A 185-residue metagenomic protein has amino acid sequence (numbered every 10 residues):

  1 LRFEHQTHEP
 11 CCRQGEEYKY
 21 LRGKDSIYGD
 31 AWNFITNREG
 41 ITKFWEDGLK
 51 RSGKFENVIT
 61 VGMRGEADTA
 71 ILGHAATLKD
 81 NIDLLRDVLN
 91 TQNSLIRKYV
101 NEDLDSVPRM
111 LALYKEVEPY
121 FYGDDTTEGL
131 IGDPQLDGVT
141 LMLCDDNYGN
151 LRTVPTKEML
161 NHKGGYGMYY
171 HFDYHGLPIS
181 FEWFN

Functional and structural regions predicted by a protein language model:
L1-K50: Hydrophobic or amphipathic alpha-helical targeting/insertion segments
R2-Q6, M110, T140-M142, G167-Y169: Structural detector of well-ordered beta-strand residues that form the stable sheet scaffold of enzyme domains
E9, R13-Y20, I71, F121 (+2 more regions): Short acidic, gly/pro-rich beta-turn/loop elements at beta-sheet edges and active-site/ligand-binding grooves
Y20-R22, D30, E116, Y122-D124 (+1 more regions): Intrinsically disordered, low-complexity regions enriched in small/polar residues
S26-D30, E66-L78, F172-F184: Glycine- and acidic
N37-K163: Gly/Pro-rich turn-and-neighbor structural signature
D145-G149, T156-N185: Structured mid-domain segments that build the active-site/substrate or prosthetic-cofactor binding neighborhood
